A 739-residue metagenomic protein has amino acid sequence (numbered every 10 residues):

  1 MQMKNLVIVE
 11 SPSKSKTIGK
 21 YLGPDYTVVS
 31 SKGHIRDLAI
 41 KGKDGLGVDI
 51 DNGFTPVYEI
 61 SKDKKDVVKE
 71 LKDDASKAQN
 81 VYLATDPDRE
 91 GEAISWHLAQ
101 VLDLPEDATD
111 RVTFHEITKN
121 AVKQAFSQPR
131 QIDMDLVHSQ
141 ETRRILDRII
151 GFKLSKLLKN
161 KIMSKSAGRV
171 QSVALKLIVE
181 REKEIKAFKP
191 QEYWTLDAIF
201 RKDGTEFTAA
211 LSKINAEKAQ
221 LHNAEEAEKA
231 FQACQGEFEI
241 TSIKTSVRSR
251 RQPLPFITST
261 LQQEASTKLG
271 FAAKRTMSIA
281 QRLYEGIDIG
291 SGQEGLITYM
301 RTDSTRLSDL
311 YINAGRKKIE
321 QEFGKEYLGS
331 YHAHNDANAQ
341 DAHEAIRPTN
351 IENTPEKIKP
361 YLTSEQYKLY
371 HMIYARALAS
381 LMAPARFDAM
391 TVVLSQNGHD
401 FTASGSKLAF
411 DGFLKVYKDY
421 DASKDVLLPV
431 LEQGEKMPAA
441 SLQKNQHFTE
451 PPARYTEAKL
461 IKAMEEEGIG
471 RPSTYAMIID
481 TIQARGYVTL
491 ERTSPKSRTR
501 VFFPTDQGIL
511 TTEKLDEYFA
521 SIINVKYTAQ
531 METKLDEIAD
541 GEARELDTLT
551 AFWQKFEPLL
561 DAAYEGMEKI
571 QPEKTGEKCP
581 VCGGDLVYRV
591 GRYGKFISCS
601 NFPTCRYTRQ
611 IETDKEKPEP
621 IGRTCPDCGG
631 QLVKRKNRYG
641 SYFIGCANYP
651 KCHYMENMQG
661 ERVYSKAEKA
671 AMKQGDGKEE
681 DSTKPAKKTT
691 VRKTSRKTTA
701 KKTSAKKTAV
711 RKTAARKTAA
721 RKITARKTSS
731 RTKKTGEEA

Functional and structural regions predicted by a protein language model:
M1-R144, S212, E228, P438 (+1 more regions): Intrinsically disordered, low-complexity regulatory segments
Q2-L6, T17, Y26, I132 (+3 more regions): Basic, low-complexity terminal or inter-domain segments flanking catalytic cores
M3, D86-P87, I162-S166, T245-L254 (+3 more regions): Conserved short loop/turn motifs at secondary-structure junctions
T17-Y21, E70, A93-V101, A121-A125 (+8 more regions): Alpha-helical scaffold elements adjacent to nucleotide-binding pockets in ATP/GTP-utilizing enzyme cores
I117-A198, S246: C-terminal or mid-to-C-terminal helical accessory/interaction module adjacent to the motor/catalytic core
T142-F152, F200-K202, R248-T260, S278-S291 (+4 more regions): Core structural elements
A216-L254, E435: Metal- or metallocofactor-binding catalytic centers and their adjacent structured scaffolds across diverse enzyme
I243, R251-A265, S291-Y299, P451-A463: Short acidic, hydrophobic short linear motifs in intrinsically disordered regions
